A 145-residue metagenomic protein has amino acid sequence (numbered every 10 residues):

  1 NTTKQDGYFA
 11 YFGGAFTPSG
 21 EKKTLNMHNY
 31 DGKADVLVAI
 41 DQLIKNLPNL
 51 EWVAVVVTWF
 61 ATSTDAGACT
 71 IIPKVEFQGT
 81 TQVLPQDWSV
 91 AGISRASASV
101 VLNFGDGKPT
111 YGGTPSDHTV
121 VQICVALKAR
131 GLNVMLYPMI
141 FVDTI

Functional and structural regions predicted by a protein language model:
N1-K33: Boundary/entry segment of secreted carbohydrate-active catalytic domains
T2-G14, E51-I145: Substrate-binding cleft and catalytic face of glycoside hydrolase catalytic domains, especially the flexible beta-alpha
E21-K45, K108-P115, I123: Asp/Glu-centered strand-loop micro-motifs enriched in Gly/Pro and often flanked by an aromatic residue
Y30-D31, D35-A61, M135: Catalytic domains of carbohydrate-active enzymes, especially glycoside hydrolases
